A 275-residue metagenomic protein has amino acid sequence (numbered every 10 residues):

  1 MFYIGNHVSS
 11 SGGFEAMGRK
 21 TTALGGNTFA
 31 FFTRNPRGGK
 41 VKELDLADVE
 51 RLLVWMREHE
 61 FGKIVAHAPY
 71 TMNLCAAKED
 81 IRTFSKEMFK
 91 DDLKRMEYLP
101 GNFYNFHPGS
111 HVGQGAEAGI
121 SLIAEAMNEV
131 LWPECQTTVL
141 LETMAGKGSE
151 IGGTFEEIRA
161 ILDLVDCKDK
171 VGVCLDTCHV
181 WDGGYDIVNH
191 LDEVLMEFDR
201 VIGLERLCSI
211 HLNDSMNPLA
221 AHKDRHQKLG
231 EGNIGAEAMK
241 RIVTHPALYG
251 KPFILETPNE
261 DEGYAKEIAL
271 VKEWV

Functional and structural regions predicted by a protein language model:
M1-A68, M72-K94: N-terminal pre-domain/capping segments
H7-S11, R34-P36, P69-T71, G109-H111 (+4 more regions): Active-site beta-loop-alpha junctions enriched in small/polar residues
R19-G25, D45-V65, K90-P100, N128-C135 (+3 more regions): Acidic (Asp/Glu)-rich catalytic clusters
T21, H67, S85, M96 (+5 more regions): Conserved, mostly hydrophobic/aromatic
N27-T33, G62-A66, G172-T177, L204-M216: Non-cysteine beta-strand/loop elements that form the S-adenosyl-L-methionine
L74-G172: Active-site acidic/histidine proton-transfer and metal-coordination neighborhood in alpha/beta enzyme cores
I151-R159, W181-G250, N259: Gly/Pro-rich active-site loop or hairpin
D261-V275: C-terminal helical cap(s) of enzyme catalytic domains, especially alpha/beta-barrels
